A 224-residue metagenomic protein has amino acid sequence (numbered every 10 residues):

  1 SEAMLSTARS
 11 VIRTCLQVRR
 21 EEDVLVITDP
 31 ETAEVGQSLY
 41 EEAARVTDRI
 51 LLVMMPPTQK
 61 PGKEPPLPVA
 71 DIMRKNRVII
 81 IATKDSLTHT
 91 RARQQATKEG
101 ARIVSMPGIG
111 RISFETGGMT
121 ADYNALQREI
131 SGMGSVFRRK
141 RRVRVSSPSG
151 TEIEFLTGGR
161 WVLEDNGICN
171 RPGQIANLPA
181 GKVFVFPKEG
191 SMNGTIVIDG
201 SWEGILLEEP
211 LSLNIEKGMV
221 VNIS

Functional and structural regions predicted by a protein language model:
S1-E208, S212, E216: Active-site bordering "gate/hinge" segments that shape substrate access to catalytic or cofactor-binding pockets
L206, N222-S224: Dual-mode signal for accessory low-complexity, basic/Gly-rich regions
